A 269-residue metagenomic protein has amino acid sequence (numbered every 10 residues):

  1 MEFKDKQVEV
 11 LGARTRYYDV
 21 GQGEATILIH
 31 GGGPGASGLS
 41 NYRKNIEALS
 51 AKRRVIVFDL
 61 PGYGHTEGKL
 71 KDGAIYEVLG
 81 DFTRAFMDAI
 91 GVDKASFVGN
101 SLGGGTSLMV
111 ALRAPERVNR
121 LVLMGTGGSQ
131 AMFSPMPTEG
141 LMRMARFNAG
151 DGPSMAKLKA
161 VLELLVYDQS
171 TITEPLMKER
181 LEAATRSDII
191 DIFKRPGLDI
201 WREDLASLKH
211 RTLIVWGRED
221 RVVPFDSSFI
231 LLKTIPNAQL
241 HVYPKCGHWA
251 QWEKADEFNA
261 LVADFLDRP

Functional and structural regions predicted by a protein language model:
M1-R14: N-terminal cap/lid segment of alpha/beta-hydrolase-fold proteins
L11-H65: Conserved HGGG/HGGXW glycine-rich cap/lid loop of the alpha/beta-hydrolase fold
E47, V57-V98, A260: Active-site loop/oxyanion-hole signature of alpha/beta-hydrolase fold enzymes
G99, G103, S107: Gly/Ala-rich beta-loop-alpha elbow adjacent to hydrolase catalytic centers
L108-L112, N119-D151: Flexible "cap/lid" loop of the alpha/beta hydrolase fold
M132-T138, D151-H210: Conserved alpha/beta-hydrolase catalytic His-Asp/Glu region
I190-K233, V242: Conserved serine/cysteine hydrolase catalytic core
A238-P269: Catalytic active-site module of serine/aspartate enzymes centered on a nucleophile-bearing elbow/loop
